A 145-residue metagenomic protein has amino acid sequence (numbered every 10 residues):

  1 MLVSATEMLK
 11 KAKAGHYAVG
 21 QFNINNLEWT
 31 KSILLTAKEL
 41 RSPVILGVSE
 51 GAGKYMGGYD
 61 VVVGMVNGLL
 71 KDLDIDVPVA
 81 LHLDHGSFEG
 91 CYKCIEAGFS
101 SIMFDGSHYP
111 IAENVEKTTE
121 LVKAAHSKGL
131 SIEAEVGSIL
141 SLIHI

Functional and structural regions predicted by a protein language model:
M1-G20: N-terminal amphipathic alpha-helix/helix-capping segment at the start of soluble metabolic enzymes
A12, A37, C94-I95, L121 (+1 more regions): Generic structural signal for hydrophobic
V19-N23, V44-G47, V79-D84, I102-F104 (+1 more regions): Hydrophobic faces of well-ordered beta-strands that scaffold small-molecule active sites in alpha/beta enzyme cores
I24-E28, E50-A52, H85-E89, G106-P110 (+1 more regions): Active-site-proximal loop/turn and secondary-structure-junction residues that shape catalytic pockets, frequently
L40-S42, E96-I102: Glycine-enriched alpha-helix->loop->beta-strand junction motifs that scaffold or abut catalytic
P43-I95: Active-site cofactor/substrate anionic-group-binding motifs, chiefly glycine- and Lys/Arg-rich phosphate-binding loops
M56-V63, S87-G90, S107-L130: Active-site-adjacent beta->alpha loops and helix N-cap segments on the catalytic face of soluble alpha/beta enzymes
I143-I145: Conserved small/polar residues in nucleotide/adenosyl-binding loops
